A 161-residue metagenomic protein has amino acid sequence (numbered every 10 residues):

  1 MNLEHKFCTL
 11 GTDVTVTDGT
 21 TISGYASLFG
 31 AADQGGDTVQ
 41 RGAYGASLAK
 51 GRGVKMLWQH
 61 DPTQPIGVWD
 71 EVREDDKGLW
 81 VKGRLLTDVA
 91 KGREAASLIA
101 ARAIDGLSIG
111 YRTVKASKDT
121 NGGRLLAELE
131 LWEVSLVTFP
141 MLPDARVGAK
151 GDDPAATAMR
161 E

Functional and structural regions predicted by a protein language model:
N2-S23, G30-A31, G53-K55, D70-E161: Residue microenvironments linked to proteolytic maturation and disulfide-stabilized extracellular modules
F7, G42, D61-P62: Compositionally biased, intrinsically disordered low-complexity segments enriched in polar/proline residues
D33-Q34, P65: Short acidic/glycine-rich loop or secondary-structure boundary segments that cap or lie
G35-L48: Short Gly/aromatic-enriched secondary-structure transition segments
W58, Q64-I66: C-terminal (or distal) subdomains of carbohydrate-active enzymes
